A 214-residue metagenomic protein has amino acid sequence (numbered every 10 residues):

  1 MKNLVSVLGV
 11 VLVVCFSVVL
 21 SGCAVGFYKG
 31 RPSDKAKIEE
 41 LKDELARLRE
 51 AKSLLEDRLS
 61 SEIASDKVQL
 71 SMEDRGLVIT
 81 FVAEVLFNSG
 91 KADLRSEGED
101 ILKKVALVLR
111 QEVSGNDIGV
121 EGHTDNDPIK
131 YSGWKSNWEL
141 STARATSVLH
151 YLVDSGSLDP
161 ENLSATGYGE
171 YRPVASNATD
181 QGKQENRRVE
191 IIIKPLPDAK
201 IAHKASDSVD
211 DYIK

Functional and structural regions predicted by a protein language model:
M1-L12: Bacterial N-terminal signal peptides that target proteins for export
V18-G22: C-terminal motif of bacterial Sec signal peptides marking the signal peptidase cleavage site
A24-Y28: Bacterial signal peptide processing site
K29-R58: Post-signal peptide N-terminal segment of mature Sec-exported envelope proteins
L48, E62, D74-K103, N126-K135: Short, solvent-exposed beta-strand/turn patches at coil↔beta or beta↔helix junctions that act as interaction loops
L54-S65, K91-E121, L149-V153, D198-A205 (+1 more regions): Periplasmic peptidoglycan-binding/anchoring modules of Gram-negative envelope and division proteins
Q69-S71, G76-L86, D117-E121, S147 (+2 more regions): Soluble periplasmic/extracytoplasmic beta-strand elements of cell-envelope proteins
A92-S96, T124-H203: Periplasmic OmpA-like peptidoglycan-binding domain that tethers envelope proteins to the cell wall
